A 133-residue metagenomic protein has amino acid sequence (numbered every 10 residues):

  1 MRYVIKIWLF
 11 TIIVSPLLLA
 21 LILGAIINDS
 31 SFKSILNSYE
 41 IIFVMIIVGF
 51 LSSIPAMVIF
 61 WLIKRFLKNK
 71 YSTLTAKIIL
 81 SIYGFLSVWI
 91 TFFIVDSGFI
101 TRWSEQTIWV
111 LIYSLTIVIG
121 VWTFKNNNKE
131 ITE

Functional and structural regions predicted by a protein language model:
M1-E133: Juxtamembrane/disordered regions of integral membrane proteins
